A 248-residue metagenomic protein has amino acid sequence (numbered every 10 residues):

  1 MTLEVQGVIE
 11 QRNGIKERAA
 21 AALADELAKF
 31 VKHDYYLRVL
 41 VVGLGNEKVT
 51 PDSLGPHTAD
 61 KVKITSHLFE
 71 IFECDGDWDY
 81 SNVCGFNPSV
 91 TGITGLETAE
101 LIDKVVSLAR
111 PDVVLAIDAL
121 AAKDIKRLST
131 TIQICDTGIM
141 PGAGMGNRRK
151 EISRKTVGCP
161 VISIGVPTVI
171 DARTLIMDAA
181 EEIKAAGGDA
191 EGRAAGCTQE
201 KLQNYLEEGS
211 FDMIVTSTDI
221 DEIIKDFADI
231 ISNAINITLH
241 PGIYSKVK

Functional and structural regions predicted by a protein language model:
M1-Y36: Extended, charged alpha/beta regions that create polyanion-binding interfaces
T2-Q6, R38-V49, G85-S89: Short glycine-rich or small-residue beta-strand-to-loop segments that form or flank ligand, phosphate, metal/Fe-S
G14, R18, A22, S53 (+6 more regions): Conserved active-site and cofactor/substrate-binding residues in soluble primary-metabolism enzymes
L44-D52, G92, A119-K123: Gly/Ser/Thr-rich loops at beta-strand to alpha-helix junctions that form or flank small-molecule/cofactor-binding
N46-S81, G85: Glycine-rich phosphate/diphosphate-binding loop of Rossmann-like nucleotide-binding domains
T50, A99, K104-A109, V113-A116 (+1 more regions): Internal active-site segments that recognize and position negatively charged phosphoryl groups and nucleotide moieties
G76-V106: A structural-propensity feature for long, helix-poor, extended segments
F86-N87, A116-K248: A structural signal for small-residue-enriched, beta-sheet-centric alpha/beta enzyme cores and oligomeric scaffold folds
